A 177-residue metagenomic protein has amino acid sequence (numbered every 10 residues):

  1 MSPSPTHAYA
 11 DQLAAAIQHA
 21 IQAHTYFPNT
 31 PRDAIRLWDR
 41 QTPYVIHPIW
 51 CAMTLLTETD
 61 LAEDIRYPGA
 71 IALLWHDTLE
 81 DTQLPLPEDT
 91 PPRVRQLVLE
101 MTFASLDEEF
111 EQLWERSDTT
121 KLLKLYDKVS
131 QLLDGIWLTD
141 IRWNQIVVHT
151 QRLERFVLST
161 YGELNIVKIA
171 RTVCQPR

Functional and structural regions predicted by a protein language model:
S2-R177: Active-site helical microenvironments for divalent-metal-assisted chemistry
